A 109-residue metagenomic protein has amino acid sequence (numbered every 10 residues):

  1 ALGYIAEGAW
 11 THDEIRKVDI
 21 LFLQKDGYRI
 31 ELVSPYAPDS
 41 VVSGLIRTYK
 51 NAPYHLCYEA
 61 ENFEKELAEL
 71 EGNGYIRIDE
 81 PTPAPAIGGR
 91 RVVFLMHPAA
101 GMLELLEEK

Functional and structural regions predicted by a protein language model:
A1-W10, K65-Y75: Extended intrinsically disordered, low-complexity coil regions enriched in Ser, Thr, Gly, Ala and often Pro
L2-D26: Acidic (E/D-rich), amphipathic helical modules within compact regulatory domains
E7, E14-K17, P38-I46, N73 (+2 more regions): A cross-kingdom feature marking solvent-exposed beta-strand/loop segments within repeated, beta-rich binding/scaffold
L21-Q24, R29-E31, L67-K109: Vicinal oxygen chelate
L21-Q24, S43-E69, V93: Vicinal oxygen chelate
D26-I30, A37-D39, F63: Short, charged/polar surface micro-motifs in flexible loops or helix N-caps
L32-S34, V42, H55, L105: Aromatic/pi-system hotspot detector in well-structured domains
P35, E59-E61, E108: Beta-hairpin (beta-strand-turn-beta-strand) motif
